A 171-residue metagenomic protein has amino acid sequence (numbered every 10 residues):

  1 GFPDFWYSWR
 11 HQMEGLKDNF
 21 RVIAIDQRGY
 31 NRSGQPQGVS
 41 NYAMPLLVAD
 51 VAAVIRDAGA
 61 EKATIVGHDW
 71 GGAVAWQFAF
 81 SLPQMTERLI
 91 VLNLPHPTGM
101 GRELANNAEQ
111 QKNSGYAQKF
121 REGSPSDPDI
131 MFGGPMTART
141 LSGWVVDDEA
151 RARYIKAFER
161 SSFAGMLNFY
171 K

Functional and structural regions predicted by a protein language model:
F2-H11, V22: Serine-hydrolase catalytic-loop signature spanning alpha/beta hydrolases and amidase-signature enzymes
P3, D18, P83-Q84: Proline-centered flexible-loop/turn and helix-kink motifs
W9, I23, Y30-V66, W70-K171: Flexible "cap/lid" subdomain of the alpha/beta-hydrolase fold that forms the substrate-access gate
G15-L16, G72: Alpha-helical and His/Cys-centered functional microenvironments
L16-Q27: Active-site machinery of serine-nucleophile hydrolases
